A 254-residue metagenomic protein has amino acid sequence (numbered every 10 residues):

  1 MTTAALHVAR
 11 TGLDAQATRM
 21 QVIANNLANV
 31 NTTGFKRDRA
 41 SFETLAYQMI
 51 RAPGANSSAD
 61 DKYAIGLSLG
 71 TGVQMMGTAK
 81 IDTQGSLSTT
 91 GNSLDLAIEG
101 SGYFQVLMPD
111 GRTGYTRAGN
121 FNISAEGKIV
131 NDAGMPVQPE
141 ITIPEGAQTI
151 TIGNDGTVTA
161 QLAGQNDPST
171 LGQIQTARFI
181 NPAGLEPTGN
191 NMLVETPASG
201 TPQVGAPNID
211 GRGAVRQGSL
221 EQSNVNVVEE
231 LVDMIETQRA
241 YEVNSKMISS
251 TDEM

Functional and structural regions predicted by a protein language model:
M1-M254: Amphipathic alpha-helical polymerization modules
